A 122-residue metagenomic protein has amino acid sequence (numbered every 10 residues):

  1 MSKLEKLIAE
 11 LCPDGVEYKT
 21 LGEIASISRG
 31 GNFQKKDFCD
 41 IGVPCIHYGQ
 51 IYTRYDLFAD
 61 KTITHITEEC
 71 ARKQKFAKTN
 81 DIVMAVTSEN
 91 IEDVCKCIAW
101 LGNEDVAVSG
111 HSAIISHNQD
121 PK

Functional and structural regions predicted by a protein language model:
M1-K3, V106-A107: Short acidic (Asp/Glu) and glycine-rich catalytic loops that position anionic groups and cofactors
K3, L7-G30: Non-catalytic DNA-recognition/assembly elements of restriction-modification systems
K3-E5, N32-F33, T53-D56, I91-E92 (+1 more regions): Short loop/beta submotifs within extracellular cysteine-rich repeat domains
G22-Q34, G49-D81: Sequence-specific dsDNA recognition surfaces
Q34-I41: Short coil/turn segments at secondary-structure boundaries
H47, K61, E68-K122: A short beta-sheet element
